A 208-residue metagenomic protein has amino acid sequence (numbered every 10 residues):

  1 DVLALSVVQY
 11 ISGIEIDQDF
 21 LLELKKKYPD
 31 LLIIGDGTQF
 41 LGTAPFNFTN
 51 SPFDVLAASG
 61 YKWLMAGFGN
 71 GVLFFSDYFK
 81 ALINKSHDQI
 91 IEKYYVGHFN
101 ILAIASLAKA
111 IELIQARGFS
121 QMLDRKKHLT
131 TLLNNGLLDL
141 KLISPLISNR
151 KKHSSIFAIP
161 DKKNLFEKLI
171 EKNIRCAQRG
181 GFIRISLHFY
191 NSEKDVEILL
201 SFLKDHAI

Functional and structural regions predicted by a protein language model:
D1-T38: Active-site phosphate-binding strand-loop segment of PLP-dependent enzymes
T49-S86: Active-site PLP attachment segment
Q89-I101: A short glycine-threonine-serine/GTX helix/turn-capping micro-motif
L102-L146: Conserved PLP-dependent catalytic core of the aminotransferase class-I/II
L123, K127-T131, L140-K172, R179 (+1 more regions): Conserved PLP-binding catalytic core of the aspartate aminotransferase-like
K168-I208: PLP-dependent enzyme catalytic core of the Aspartate aminotransferase-like
